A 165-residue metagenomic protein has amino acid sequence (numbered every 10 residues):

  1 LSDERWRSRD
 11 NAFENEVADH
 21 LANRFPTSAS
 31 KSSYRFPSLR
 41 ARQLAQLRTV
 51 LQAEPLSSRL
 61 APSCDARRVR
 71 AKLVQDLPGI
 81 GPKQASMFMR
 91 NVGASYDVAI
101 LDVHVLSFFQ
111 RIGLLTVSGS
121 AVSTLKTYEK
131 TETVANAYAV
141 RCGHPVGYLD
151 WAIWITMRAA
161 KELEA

Functional and structural regions predicted by a protein language model:
S2-P78: Alpha-helical ds-nucleic-acid-binding substructure associated with the helix-hairpin-helix region of base-excision DNA
R40-R48, L56-A165: C-terminal accessory module of base-excision DNA glycosylases/AP lyases that mediates lesion recognition and DNA
